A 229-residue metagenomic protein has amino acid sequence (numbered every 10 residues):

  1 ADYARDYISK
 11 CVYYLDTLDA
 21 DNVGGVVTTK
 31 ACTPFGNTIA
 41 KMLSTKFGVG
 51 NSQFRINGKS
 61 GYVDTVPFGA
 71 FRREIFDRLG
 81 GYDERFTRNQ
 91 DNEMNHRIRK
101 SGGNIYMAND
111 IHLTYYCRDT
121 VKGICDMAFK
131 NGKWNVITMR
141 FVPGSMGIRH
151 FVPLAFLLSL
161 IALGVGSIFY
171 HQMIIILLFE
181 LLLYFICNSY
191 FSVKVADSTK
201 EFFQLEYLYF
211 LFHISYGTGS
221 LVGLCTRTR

Functional and structural regions predicted by a protein language model:
A1-Y7, F71, Q90, M94: Hydrophobic/aromatic residue at the end of a short beta strand that borders the catalytic acidic motif
D2-K41, T45, D110-Y116: Conserved donor NDP-sugar-binding/catalytic core segment of glycosyltransferases
N22-C32, A40-Y62, V66-F68, D77 (+2 more regions): Short, flexible, basic/aromatic active-site loop/helix in glycosyltransferases
G61-F71, G80, T87, N92 (+1 more regions): Short glycine- and hydrophobic/aromatic-rich loop-to-beta-strand nucleating segment in the catalytic cores
E74-R78, H112: Short, well-ordered alpha-helical scaffold segment located in the soluble/lumenal catalytic or ligand-binding core
D83-M146: Catalytic donor/gating beta->alpha subdomain of glycosyltransferases that bind UDP-sugars
M146-L154: Select subsegments of transmembrane alpha-helices in polytopic membrane proteins, especially boundary-proximal
F156-T228: Membrane-embedded multi-pass helical conduit in multi-pass membrane proteins, especially envelope-biosynthetic
